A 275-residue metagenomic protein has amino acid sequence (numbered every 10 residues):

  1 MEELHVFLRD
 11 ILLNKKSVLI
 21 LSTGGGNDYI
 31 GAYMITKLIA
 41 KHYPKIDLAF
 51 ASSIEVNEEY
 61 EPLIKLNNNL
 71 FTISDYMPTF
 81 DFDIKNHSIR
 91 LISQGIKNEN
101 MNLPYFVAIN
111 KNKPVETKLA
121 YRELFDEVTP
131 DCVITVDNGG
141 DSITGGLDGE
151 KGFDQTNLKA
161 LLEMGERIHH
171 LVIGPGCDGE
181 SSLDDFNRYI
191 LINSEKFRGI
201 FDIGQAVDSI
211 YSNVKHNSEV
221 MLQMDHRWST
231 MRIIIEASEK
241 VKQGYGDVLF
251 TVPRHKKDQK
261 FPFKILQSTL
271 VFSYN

Functional and structural regions predicted by a protein language model:
M1-K16: A short, basic/flexible loop-to-alpha-helix module at the beginning of a structural domain
L12-I64: N-terminal phosphate-binding or glycine-rich loops at protein starts, especially the Walker A/P-loop of NTPases
S22-G31, I54-N57, K111-V115, D137-D154 (+1 more regions): Gly/Ser/Thr-rich loops at beta-strand to alpha-helix junctions that form or flank small-molecule/cofactor-binding
D47-I109: Glycine-rich nucleotide/cofactor/substrate-binding loop typically near the N-terminus or early in the first domain
K65-L91, Y189-H216: A glycine-rich helix N-cap at a beta->alpha junction
P104, I109-M164: Internal, conserved structured core segments that host functional sites
H170-V172, G176-R188: Glycine-rich, charge-decorated loop segments at or immediately adjacent to ligand/cofactor-binding or catalytic sites
M221-N275: C-terminal accessory domains and tails appended to enzymatic cores
